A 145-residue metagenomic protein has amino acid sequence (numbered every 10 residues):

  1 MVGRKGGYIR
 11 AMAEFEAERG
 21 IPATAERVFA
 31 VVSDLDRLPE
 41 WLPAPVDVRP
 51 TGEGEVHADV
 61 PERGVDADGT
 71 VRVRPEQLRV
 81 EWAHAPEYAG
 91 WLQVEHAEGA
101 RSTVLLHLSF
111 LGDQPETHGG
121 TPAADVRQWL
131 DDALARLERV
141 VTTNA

Functional and structural regions predicted by a protein language model:
V2-E16, D68, R101-T103, D125-D131 (+1 more regions): Hydrophobic-ligand-binding modules of eukaryotic lipid transfer/binding families
V2-G52: Hydrophobic ligand-binding cavity/cleft-lining segments
R10, V80, L92: A broad, low-specificity signal marking well-ordered, structured residues that form hydrophobic/aromatic
E18-P22, D59, R72, Q93: Generic structural detector for well-ordered beta-strands
P39-A89, R101, D132, V140-N144: Glycine-rich portal/gate segments that line the openings of hydrophobic small-molecule binding cavities
A83-A145: Beta-strand/loop substructures that line and gate deep hydrophobic ligand-binding cavities in soluble
